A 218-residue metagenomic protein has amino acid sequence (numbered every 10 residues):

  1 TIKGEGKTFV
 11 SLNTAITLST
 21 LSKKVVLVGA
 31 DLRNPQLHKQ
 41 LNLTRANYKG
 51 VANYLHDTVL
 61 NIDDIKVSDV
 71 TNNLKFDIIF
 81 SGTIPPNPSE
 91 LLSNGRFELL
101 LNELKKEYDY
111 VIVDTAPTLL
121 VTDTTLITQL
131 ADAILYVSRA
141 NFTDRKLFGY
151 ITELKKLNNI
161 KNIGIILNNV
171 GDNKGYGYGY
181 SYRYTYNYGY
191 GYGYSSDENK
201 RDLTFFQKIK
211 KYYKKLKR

Functional and structural regions predicted by a protein language model:
T1-R218: P-loop NTP-binding module
